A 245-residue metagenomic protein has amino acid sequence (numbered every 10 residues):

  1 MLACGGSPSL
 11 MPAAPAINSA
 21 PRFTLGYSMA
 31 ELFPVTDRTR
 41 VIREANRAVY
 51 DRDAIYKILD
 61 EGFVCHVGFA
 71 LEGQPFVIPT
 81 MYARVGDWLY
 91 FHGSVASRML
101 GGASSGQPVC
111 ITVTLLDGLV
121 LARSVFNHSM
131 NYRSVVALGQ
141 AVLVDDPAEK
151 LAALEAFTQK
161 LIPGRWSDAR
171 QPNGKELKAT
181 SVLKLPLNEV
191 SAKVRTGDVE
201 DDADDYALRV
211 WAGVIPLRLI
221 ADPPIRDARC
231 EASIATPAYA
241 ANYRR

Functional and structural regions predicted by a protein language model:
L10, I17-S28: Short, Lys/Arg-enriched N-terminal segments with co-localized hydrophobic residues within the first ~10-30 amino acids
L25-T39, D145-R245: C-terminal edge-of-domain segments
L32-Y90, G101: An N-terminal domain-cap segment
F63, I78, V85-D87, S105-V109 (+3 more regions): A generic structural signal for short beta-strands and their flanking turns/coil linkers
H66-F69, R123-V125, A141-D146, W166-N173: Short helix-to-loop capping/linker segments positioned immediately adjacent to catalytic or ligand/cofactor-binding
V95-A156: Short, structured beta-strand-loop surface elements
